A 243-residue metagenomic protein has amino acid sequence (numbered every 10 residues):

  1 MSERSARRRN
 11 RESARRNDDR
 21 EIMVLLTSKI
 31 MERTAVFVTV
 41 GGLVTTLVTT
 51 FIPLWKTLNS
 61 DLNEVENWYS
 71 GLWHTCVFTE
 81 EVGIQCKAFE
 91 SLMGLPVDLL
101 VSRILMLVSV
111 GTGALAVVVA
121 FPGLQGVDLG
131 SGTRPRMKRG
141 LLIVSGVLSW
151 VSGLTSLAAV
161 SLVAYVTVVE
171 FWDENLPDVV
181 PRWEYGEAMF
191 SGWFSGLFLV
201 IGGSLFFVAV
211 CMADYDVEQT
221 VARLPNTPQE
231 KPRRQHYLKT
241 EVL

Functional and structural regions predicted by a protein language model:
M1-L43, V48-E64, S70, D128-K138 (+2 more regions): Intrinsically disordered terminal tails
R20-K29, G83-I104, R136-R139, N175-F190: Juxtamembrane membrane-interface segments at transmembrane-helix boundaries in membrane proteins
A35-L47, R103-A120, R139-T167, A188-G203: Alpha-helical transmembrane segments of multi-pass membrane proteins
T45-L54, F89-L100, R134-L148: Hydrophobic alpha-helical transmembrane segments
I52-R103: A surface-exposed beta-alpha-beta supersecondary segment
C86-G132: Amphipathic alpha-helical interface segments within eukaryotic helical scaffold and small GTPase-regulatory domains
L92-R103, T167-E170, S204-V217: Alpha-helical membrane-embedding segments and immediately adjacent membrane-interface amphipathic helices
D128-R134, L157-F190: Juxtamembrane loop segments immediately following a transmembrane helix
